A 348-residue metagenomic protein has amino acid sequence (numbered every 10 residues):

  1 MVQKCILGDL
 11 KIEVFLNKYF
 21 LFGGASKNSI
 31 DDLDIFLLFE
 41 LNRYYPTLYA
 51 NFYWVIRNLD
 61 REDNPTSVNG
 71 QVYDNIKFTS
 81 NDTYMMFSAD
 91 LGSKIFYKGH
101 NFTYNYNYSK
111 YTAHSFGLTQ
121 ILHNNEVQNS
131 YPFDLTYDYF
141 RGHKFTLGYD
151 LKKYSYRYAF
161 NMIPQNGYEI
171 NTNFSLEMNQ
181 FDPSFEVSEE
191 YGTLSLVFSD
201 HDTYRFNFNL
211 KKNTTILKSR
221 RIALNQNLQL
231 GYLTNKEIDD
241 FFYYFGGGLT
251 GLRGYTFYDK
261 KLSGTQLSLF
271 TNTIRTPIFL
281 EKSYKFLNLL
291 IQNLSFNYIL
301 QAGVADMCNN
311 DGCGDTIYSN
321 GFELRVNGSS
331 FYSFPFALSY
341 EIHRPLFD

Functional and structural regions predicted by a protein language model:
M1-F39, A50-W54, D74, E169-M178 (+5 more regions): Transmembrane beta-strand segments that form the barrel wall of outer-membrane beta-barrel proteins
M1-R43, R141-Q165, P183, K282 (+1 more regions): Outer-membrane beta-barrel initiation region
K4-L10, S29-I35, N81-A89, Y139-L147 (+6 more regions): Residues that define the transmembrane beta-barrel architecture of outer-membrane proteins
I6-L10, N17-L21, D31-L33, N42-A50 (+9 more regions): Outer-envelope beta-barrel architecture signal
I12-L16, L37-R43, L91-Y97, Y149-S155 (+5 more regions): Residue-level signature of outer-membrane beta-barrel architecture
I30, N42, Y53-L59, N107-S115 (+7 more regions): Structural signature of outer-membrane beta-barrel domains
L48-F96, Y108-Y139, D240-Y243, I342 (+1 more regions): Outer-membrane beta-barrel translocator/channel fold
E126-L294, Y298, D306-C308: C-terminal outer-membrane beta-barrel translocator/porin domains of Gram-negative envelope proteins and their
